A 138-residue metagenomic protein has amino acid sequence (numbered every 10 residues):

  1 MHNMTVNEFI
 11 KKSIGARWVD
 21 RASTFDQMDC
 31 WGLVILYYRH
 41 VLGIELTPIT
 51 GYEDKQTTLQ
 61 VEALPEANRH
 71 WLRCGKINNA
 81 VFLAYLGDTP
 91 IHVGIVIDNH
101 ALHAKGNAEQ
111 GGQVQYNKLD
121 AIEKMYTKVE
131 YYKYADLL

Functional and structural regions predicted by a protein language model:
M1-E62, E66-N68, Y85-G87, I91 (+1 more regions): N-terminal capping segments
H2, T50-G111, Q115, L119-E123: ...with weaker cross-activation on analogous glycine-rich loops/strands in unrelated enzymes
A16, N99, V129: A broad, low-specificity signal marking well-ordered, structured residues that form hydrophobic/aromatic
F25, I35, H103, A108-G111 (+2 more regions): A broad, structure-centric signal for solvent-exposed, well-ordered loop/edge residues that line or flank functional
A121-L138: Glycine- and charge-enriched low-complexity intrinsically disordered segments
